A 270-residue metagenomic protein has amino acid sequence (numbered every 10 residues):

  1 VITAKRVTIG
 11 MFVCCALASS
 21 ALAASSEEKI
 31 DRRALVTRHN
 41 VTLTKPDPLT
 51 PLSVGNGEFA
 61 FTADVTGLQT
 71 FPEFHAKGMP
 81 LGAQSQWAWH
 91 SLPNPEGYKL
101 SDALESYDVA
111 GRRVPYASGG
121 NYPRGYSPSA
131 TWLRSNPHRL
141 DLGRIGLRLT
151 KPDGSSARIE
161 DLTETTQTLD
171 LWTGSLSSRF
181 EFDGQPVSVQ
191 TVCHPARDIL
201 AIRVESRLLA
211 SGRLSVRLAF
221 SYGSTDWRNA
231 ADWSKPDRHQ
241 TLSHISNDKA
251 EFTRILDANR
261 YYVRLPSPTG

Functional and structural regions predicted by a protein language model:
V1-M11: Bacterial N-terminal signal peptides that target proteins for export
G10-S20: Bacterial N-terminal signal peptides
A24-G270: Beta-sandwich/jelly-roll carbohydrate-recognition scaffolds of carbohydrate-active enzymes
